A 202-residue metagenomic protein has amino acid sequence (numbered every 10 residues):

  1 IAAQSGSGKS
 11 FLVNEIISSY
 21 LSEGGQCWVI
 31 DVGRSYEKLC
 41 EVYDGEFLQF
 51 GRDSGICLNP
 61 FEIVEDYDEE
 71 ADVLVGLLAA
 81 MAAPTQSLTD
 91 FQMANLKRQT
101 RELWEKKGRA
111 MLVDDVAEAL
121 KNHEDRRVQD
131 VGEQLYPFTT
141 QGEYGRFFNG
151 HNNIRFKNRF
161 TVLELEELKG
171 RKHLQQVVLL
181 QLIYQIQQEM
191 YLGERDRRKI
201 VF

Functional and structural regions predicted by a protein language model:
I1-G51: Glycine-rich phosphate-binding loop of nucleotide-binding enzymes
R34-L48, R52-F202: P-loop NTPase motor domains
